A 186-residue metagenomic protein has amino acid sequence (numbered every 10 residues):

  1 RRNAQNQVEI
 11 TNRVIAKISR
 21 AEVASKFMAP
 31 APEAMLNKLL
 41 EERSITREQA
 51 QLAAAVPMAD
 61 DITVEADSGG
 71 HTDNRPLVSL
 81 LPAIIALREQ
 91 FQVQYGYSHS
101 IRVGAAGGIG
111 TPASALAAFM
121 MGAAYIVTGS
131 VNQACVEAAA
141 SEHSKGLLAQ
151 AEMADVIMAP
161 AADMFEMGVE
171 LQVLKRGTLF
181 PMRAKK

Functional and structural regions predicted by a protein language model:
R1, N132-D155: C-terminal helical cap(s) of enzyme catalytic domains, especially alpha/beta-barrels
R1-S100, S130-N132, M164: Active-site entrance/lid segments in N-terminal catalytic domains of soluble metabolic enzymes
I85-Q92, L148, E152, V156: Structural signal for hydrophobic packing residues in well-ordered secondary-structure cores of soluble enzyme domains
I101-G107, I126-T128: Hydrophobic faces of well-ordered beta-strands that scaffold small-molecule active sites in alpha/beta enzyme cores
G110-T111: Short acidic loop-to-helix transition motifs that present clustered carboxylates
S114-E142: Glycine-rich phosphate-binding active-site loops on the catalytic face of alpha/beta enzymes
A154-G177: Phosphate/diphosphate-binding loops
R176-K186: C-terminal catalytic or substrate-handling cores of phosphate/nucleotide- and metal-cofactor-dependent proteins acting
